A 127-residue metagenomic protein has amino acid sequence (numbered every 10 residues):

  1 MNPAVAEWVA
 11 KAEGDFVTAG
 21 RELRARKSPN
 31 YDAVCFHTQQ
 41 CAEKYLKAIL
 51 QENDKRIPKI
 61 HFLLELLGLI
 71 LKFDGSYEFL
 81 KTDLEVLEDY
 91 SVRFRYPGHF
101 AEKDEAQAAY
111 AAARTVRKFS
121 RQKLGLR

Functional and structural regions predicted by a protein language model:
M1-R127: Terminal alpha-helical segments
